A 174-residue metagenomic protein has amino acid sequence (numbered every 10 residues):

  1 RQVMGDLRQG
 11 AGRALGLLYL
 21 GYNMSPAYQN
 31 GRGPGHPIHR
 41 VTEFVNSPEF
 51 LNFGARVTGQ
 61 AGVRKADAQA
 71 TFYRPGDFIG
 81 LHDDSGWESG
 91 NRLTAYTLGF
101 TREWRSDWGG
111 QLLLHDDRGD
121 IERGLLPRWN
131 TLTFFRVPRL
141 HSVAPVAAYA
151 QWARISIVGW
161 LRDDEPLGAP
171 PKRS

Functional and structural regions predicted by a protein language model:
R1-N52: Non-heme Fe(II)/2-oxoglutarate
Q2-Y19, G59-A61, G90-Y96, G119-I121 (+1 more regions): Phosphate-binding glycine-rich loops and adjacent basic patches that engage nucleotide phosphates, nucleic-acid
M24-Y28, D67, D117, T131: Membrane-targeting and insertion segments and their boundary/processing signals
R32-V45, G59-Q60, L98-W108, R173-S174: Short N-terminal helix-initiation segments at or just after the protein's N-terminus
I38-V41, A55-V57, G80-S85: Short secondary-structure capping micro-motifs at structural edges
E49-V57, W129: Amphipathic alpha-helical segments that form well-ordered structural scaffolds and often line/cohere around active
A61-Q69, W108-G109: A short coil-to-beta-strand element that immediately follows conserved catalytic motifs
T71-S174: Catalytic core of Fe(II)/2-oxoglutarate
